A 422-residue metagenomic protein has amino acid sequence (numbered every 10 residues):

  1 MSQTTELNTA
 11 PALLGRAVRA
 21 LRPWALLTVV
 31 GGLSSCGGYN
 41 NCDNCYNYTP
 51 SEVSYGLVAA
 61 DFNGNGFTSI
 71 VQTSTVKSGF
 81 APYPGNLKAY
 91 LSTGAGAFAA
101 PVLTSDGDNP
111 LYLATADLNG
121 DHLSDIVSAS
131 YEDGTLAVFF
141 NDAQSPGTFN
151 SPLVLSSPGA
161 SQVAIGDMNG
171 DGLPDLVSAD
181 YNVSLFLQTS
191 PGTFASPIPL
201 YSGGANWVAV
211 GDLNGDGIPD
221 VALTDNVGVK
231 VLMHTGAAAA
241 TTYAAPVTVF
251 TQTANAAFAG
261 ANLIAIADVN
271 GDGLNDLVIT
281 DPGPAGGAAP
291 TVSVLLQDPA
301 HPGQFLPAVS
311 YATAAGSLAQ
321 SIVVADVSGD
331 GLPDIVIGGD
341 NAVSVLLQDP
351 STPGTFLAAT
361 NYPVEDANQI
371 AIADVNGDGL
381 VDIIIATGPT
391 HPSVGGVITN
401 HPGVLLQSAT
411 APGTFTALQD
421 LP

Functional and structural regions predicted by a protein language model:
M1-R19: N-terminal secretory signal peptides that target proteins for export/translocation
R22-S34: Bacterial N-terminal signal peptides
C36-E52, L91-D108, F140-P158, L187-G203 (+4 more regions): Blade-edge motifs of beta-propeller repeat domains
N47-T75: Beta-strand-rich domains and repeat architectures in extracellular enzymes and scaffolds, especially beta-propellers
Y55-F62, L111-G120, S161-M168, N206-L213 (+3 more regions): Beta-propeller blade termini
G64-T73, G120-A129, G170-A179, G215-T224 (+3 more regions): Acidic/hydrophobic-patterned starts of short beta strands in beta-sheet-rich repeat architectures
T75-A81, E132-G134, V183, G228-V229 (+3 more regions): Short glycine/acidic-enriched loop and turn motifs that connect beta-strands
G85-A89, T135-V138, N182-F186, G228-L232 (+3 more regions): A short loop-to-beta-strand structural motif that recurs across blades of beta-propeller domains
